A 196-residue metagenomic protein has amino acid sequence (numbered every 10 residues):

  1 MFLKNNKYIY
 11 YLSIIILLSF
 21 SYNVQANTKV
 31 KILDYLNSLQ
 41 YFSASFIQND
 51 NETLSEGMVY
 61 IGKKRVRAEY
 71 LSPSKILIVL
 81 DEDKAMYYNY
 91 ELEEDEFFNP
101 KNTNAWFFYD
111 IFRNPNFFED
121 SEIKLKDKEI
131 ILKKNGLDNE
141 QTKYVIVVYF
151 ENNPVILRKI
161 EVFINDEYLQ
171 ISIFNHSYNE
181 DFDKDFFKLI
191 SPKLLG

Functional and structural regions predicted by a protein language model:
F2-L12: Bacterial N-terminal signal peptides that target proteins for export
S19-N23: N-terminal signal peptide c-region/cleavage motif recognized by signal peptidases
D34-L54: A short, Trp-centered hydrophobic/proline-enriched beta-strand micro-motif
D50-E52, E91-E93, D166: Solvent-exposed strand-loop boundary residues in beta-sheet-rich modules
M58-F107, L169: An acidic-aromatic
E93-I130: Flexible, surface-exposed loop/linker segments and immediately adjacent secondary-structure boundaries
N116-G196: Gly/Pro-enriched, hydrophobic low-complexity segments that function as extracytoplasmic propeptides/linkers
